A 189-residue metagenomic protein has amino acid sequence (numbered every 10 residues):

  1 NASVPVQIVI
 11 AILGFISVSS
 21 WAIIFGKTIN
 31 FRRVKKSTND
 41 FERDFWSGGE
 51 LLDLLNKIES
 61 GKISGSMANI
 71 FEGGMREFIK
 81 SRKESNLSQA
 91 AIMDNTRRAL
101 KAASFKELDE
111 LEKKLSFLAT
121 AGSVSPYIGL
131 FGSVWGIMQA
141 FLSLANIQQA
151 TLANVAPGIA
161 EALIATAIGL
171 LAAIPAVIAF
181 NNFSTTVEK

Functional and structural regions predicted by a protein language model:
N1-R43: Hydrophobic membrane-targeting segments
V4, I10, K113-S123, A160 (+1 more regions): Internal alpha-helical transmembrane segments of multi-pass membrane proteins, especially GPCRs
V9-S19, S125-I128, G132-W135, L170: Residue-level signal for the membrane-embedded core of alpha-helical transmembrane segments, especially mid-helix
I16-I23, I29, K36, G132-Q139 (+3 more regions): Transmembrane alpha-helix boundary/anchor motif
K35-I128, I137-T151, I178-K189: Predominantly long cytosolic amphipathic alpha-helical stalk/bundle segments
Q148-A162: Hydrophobic alpha-helical transmembrane segments and adjacent short intramembrane/lumenal linkers of inner/organellar
A162-A176: Hydrophobic alpha-helical transmembrane segments of polytopic membrane proteins
